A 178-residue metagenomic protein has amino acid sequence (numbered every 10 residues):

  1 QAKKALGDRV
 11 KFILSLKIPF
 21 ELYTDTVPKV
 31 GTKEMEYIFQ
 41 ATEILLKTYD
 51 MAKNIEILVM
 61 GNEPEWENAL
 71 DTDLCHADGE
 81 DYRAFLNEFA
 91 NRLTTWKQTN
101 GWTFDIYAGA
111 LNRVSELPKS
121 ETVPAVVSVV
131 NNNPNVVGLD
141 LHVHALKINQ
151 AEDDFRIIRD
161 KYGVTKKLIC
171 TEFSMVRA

Functional and structural regions predicted by a protein language model:
Q1-K17, T24-T26, K33-I38: N-terminal carbohydrate-binding/catalytic regions of secreted carbohydrate-active enzymes
V10-F12, I106, L168: Hydrophobic beta-strand scaffold residues
S15-K17, G109, T171: Generic beta-sheet signal
L22-K166, F173, R177-A178: Active-site cleft segment of glycoside hydrolase catalytic domains centered on the general acid/base Glu
